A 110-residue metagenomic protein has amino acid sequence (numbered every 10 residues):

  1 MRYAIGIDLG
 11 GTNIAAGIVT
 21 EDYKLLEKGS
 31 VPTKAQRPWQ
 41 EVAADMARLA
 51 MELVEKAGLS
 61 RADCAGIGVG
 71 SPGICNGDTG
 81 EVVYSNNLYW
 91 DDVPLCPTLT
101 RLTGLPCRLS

Functional and structural regions predicted by a protein language model:
Y3-A44, R48, E81-Y84: Short glycine-rich, Thr/Ser-proximal phosphate-binding strand/loop in the N-terminal lobe of ATP-dependent enzymes
T12, P72-I74: Short glycine-rich anion-binding loops that position phosphate/pyrophosphate groups of nucleotides and phosphorylated
I18, I74-C75: Hydrophobic beta-strand positions
T20, L26, R61, L102-G104: Short, well-ordered coil/turn elements that cap or connect secondary structure elements
G29-V31, I67, S71: A structural signal for short, well-ordered beta-strand segments
A35, W39-A44, D63-I67, C75-S110: Glycine-rich phosphate-binding loop and adjoining helix at the ATP-binding site of ATP-dependent phosphoryl-transfer
D45-R61: Conserved active-site "lid/cap" helical segment
